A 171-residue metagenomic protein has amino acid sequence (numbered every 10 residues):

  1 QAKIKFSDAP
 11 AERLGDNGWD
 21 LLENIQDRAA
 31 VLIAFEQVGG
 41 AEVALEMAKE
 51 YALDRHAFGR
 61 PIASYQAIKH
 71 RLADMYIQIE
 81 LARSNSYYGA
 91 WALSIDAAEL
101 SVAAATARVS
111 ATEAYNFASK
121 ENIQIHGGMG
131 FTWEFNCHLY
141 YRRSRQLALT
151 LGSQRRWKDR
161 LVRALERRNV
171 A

Functional and structural regions predicted by a protein language model:
Q1-R13, L21: Flexible, small-/acidic-enriched active-site or ligand-binding loops
R13-G15, E42: Short helix/loop capping segments that flank catalytic or ligand/cofactor-binding pockets
N24-A171: Alpha-helical interface subdomain recognition
